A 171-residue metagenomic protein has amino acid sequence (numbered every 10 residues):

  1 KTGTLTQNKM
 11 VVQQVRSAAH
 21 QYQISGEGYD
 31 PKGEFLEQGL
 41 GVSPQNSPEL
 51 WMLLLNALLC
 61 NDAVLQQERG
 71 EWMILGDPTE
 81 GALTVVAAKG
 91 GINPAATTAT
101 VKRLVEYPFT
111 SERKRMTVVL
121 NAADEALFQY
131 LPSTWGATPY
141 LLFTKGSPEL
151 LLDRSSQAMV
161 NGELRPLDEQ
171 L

Functional and structural regions predicted by a protein language model:
K1-L171: Conserved cytosolic headpiece of P-type ATPases
